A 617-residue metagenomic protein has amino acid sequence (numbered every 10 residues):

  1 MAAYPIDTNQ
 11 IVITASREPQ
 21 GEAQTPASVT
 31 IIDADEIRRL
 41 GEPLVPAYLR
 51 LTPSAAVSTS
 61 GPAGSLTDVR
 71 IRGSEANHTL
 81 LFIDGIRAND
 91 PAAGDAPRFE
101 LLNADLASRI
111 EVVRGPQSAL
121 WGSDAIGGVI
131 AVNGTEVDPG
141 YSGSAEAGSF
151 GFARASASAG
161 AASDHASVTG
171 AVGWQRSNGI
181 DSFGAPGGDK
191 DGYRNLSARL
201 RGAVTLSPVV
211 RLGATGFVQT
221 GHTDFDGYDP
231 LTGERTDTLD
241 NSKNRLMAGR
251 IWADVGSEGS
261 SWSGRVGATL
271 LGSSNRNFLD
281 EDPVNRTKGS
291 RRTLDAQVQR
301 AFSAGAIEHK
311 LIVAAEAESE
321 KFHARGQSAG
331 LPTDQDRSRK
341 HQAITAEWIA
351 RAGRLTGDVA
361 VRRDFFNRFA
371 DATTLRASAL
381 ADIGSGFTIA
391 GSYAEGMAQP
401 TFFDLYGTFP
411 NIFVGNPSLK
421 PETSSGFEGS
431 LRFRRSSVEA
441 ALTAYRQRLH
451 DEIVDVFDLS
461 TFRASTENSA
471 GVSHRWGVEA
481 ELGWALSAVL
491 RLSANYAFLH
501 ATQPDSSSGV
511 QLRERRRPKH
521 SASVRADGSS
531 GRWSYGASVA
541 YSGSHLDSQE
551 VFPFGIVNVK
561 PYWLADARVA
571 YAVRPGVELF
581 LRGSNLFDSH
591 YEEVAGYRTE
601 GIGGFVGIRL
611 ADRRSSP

Functional and structural regions predicted by a protein language model:
D7-L40, D68, A76, R199: N-terminal periplasmic "start-of-domain" segments of outer-membrane beta-barrel proteins
T14, P46-I86, D90, S108: Extracytoplasmic beta-strand/coil segments of soluble accessory domains associated with Gram-negative outer-membrane
R87-R114: Short acidic/polar hinge/loop motifs at secondary-structure boundaries that mediate gating or recognition
V129, G134-A161, V172, G188-D191: Short strand-turn segments of transmembrane beta-barrel domains in outer membranes, especially the first one or two
S177-A185, D189-N195, V209-S260, G264 (+2 more regions): Flexible loop and strand-edge segments within Gram-negative outer membrane beta-barrel domains
L231-G256, R337-R339, D382, G386-T388 (+4 more regions): Outer-membrane beta-barrel signature, preferentially recognizing the C-terminal barrel domain of Gram-negative
R351-T356, R446-R448, S469-Q549, A572-E578 (+1 more regions): Gram-negative outer-membrane beta-barrel transporters
H450, Y541-E550, W563, V569-P617: C-terminal beta-signal and adjacent terminal beta-strands/loops of Gram-negative outer-membrane beta-barrel proteins
